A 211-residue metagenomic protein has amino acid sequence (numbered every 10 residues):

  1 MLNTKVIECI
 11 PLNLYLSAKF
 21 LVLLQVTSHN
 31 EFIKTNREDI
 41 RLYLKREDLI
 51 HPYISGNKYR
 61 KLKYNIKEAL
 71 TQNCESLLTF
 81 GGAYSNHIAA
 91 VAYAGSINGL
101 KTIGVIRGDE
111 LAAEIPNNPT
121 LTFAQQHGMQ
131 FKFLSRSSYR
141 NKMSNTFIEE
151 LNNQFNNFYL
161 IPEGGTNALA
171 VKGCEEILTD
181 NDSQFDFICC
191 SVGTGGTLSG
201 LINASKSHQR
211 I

Functional and structural regions predicted by a protein language model:
M1-I211: PLP-dependent amino-acid enzyme catalytic core
